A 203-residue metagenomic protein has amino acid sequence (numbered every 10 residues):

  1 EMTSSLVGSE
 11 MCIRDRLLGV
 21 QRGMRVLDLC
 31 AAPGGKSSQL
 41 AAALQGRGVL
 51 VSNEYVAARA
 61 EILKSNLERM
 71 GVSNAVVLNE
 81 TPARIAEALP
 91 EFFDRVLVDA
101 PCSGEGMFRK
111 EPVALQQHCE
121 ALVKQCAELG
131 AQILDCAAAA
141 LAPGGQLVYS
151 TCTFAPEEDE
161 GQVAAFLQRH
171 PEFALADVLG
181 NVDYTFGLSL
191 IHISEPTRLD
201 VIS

Functional and structural regions predicted by a protein language model:
E1-G8, I13, I191-S203: Single conserved hydrophobic/aromatic residue that forms the stacking wall/gate of nucleotide- or nucleobase-binding
G23-C30: Conserved class I S-adenosyl-L-methionine
P33-Q45: Conserved SAM-binding loop of SAM-dependent methyltransferases across substrates and taxa, primarily the Class I
Q45, L141-A142: Helix-to-beta-strand junctions that scaffold the AdoMet/dcAdoMet cofactor pocket in Class I SAM-dependent enzymes
A58, R95-D135, V148, C152-E160 (+1 more regions): Mobile active-site "lid"/loop adjacent to the S-adenosyl-L-methionine
E61-A88: S-adenosyl-L-methionine
E87-L97: A short acidic, Gly/Pro-enriched loop at the edge of an enzyme's catalytic core that lines a small-molecule cofactor
Q146-L190, S194, R198: Substrate-binding/catalytic lobe of Class I Rossmann-like enzymes that use SAM or dcSAM, i.e., the mid-to-C-terminal
